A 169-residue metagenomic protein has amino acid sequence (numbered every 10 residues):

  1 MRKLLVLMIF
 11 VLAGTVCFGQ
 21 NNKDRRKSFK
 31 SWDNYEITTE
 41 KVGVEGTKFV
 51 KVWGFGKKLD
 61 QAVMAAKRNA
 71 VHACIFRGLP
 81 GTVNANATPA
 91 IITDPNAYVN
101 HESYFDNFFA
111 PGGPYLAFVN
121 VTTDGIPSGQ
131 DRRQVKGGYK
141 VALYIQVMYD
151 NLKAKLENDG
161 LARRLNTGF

Functional and structural regions predicted by a protein language model:
M1-K23: Bacterial Sec-dependent N-terminal signal peptides
G19-F169: Domain-level marker for long, solvent-exposed, non-transmembrane regions
